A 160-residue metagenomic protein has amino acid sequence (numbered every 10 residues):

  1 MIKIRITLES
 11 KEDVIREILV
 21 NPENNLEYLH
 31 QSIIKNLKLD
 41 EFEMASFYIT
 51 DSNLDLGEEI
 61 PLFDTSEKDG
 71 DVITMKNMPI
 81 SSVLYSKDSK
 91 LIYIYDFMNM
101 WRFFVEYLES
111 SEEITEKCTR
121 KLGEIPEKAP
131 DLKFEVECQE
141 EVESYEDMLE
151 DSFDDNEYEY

Functional and structural regions predicted by a protein language model:
M1-Y160: Short linear regulatory motifs enriched in tryptophan with gly/pro/ser
